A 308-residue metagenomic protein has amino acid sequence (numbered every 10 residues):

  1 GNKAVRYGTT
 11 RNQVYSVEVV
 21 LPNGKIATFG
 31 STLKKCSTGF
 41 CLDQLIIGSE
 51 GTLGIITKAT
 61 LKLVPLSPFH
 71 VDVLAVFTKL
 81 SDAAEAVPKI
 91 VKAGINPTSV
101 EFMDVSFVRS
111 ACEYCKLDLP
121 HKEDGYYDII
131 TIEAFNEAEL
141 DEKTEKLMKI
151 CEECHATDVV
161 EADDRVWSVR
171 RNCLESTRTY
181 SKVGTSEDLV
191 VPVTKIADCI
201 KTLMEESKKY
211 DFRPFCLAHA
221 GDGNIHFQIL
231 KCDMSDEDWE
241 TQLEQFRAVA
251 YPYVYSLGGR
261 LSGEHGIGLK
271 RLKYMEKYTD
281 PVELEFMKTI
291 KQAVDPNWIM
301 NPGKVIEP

Functional and structural regions predicted by a protein language model:
G1-E101: FAD-binding subdomain of flavoenzyme oxidoreductases
Y15-K35, A197-K201, M234-Q245, M275-Y278: A short, flexible low-complexity segment enriched in Lys/Arg and Gly/Pro that occurs in N-terminal basic tails
K25, L272-P308: Activity-critical C-terminal alpha-helical subdomain
I26-I47, E205-K208, E244-G258, K288: Short, hydrophobic/aliphatic alpha-helical segments
G51, F227, D295: Conserved, mostly hydrophobic/aromatic
P65, V76-V249, Y253, L257: C-terminal substrate-recognition/cap domain of FAD-linked oxidoreductases
S106, A220-G223, L261, G266-K273: Small/polar glycine-rich anion-binding or flexible loop at a beta-alpha turn
A248, Y255-I267, Q292, P296-M300: Alpha-helix capping/hinge segments and adjacent helical runs
